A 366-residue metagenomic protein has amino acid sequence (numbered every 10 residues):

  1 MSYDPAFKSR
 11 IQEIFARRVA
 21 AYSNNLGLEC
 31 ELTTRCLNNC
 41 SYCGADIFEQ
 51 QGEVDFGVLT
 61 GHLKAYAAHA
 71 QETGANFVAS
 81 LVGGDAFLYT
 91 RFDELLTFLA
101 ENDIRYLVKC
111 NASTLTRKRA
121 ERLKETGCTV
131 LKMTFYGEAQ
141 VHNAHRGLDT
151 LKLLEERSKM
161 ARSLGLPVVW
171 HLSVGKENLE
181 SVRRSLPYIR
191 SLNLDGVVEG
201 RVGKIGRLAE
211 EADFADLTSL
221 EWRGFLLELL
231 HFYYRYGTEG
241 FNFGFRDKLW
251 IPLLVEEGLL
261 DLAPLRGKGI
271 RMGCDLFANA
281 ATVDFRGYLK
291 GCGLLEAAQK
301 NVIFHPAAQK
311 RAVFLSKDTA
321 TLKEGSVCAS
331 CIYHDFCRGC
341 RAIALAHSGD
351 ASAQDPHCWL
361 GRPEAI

Functional and structural regions predicted by a protein language model:
S2-T129: Conserved alpha-helical substructure of the radical SAM core
S23, G27, F243, D247-A365: Accessory C-terminal segments flanking Radical SAM cores
L28, F77-A79, Y106-V108, L131-M133 (+3 more regions): Hydrophobic faces of well-ordered beta-strands that scaffold small-molecule active sites in alpha/beta enzyme cores
N39, G74-A75, G127, L192-D195 (+2 more regions): Short loop/turn motifs at secondary-structure junctions
E49-G52, N143-L289, A297-A298: Radical SAM enzyme [4Fe-4S]-AdoMet core and its adjacent flexible, acidic and glycine-rich loops/tails across
Y89, L115-R117, L179-V182, K290-G291: Short, well-ordered alpha-helical microsegments
L123, C128-E138, L194-I205: Non-cysteine beta-strand/loop elements that form the S-adenosyl-L-methionine
